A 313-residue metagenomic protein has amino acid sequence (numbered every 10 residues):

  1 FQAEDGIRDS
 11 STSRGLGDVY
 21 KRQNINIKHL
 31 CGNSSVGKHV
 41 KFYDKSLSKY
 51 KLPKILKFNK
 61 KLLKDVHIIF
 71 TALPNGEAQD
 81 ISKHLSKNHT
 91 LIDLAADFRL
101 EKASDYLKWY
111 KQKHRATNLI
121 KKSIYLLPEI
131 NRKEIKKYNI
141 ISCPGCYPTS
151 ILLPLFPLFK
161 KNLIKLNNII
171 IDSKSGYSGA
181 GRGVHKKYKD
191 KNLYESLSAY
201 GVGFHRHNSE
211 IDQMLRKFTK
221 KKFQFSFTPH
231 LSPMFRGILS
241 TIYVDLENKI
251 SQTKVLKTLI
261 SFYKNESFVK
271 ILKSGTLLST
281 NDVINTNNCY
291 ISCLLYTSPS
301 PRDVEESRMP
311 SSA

Functional and structural regions predicted by a protein language model:
F1-Y20, Y296-A313: Single conserved hydrophobic/aromatic residue that forms the stacking wall/gate of nucleotide- or nucleobase-binding
R8-R14, D18-E195, Y200, K220 (+2 more regions): N-terminal Rossmann-like NAD(P) cofactor-binding subdomain of oxidoreductases, focused on the glycine-rich
K122, T149-L153, V202-E210, K254 (+1 more regions): Conserved active-site and cofactor/substrate-binding residues in soluble primary-metabolism enzymes
L152-F159, N208-D212, L256, I260 (+1 more regions): Predominant activation on well-ordered alpha-helical scaffold segments within soluble catalytic domains
I164, E195, R206, K220 (+1 more regions): Short gly/pro-enriched beta-turn/loop segments at secondary-structure junctions
K186-K189, K221-D245: Active-site-proximal loop/hinge segments within enzyme catalytic domains
N208, D212-F227: Oxyanion-binding "anion nests"
Y243-N248, Q252-S298, R302: C-terminal active-site/capping subdomain that shapes the small-molecule cofactor and substrate pocket of enzyme
